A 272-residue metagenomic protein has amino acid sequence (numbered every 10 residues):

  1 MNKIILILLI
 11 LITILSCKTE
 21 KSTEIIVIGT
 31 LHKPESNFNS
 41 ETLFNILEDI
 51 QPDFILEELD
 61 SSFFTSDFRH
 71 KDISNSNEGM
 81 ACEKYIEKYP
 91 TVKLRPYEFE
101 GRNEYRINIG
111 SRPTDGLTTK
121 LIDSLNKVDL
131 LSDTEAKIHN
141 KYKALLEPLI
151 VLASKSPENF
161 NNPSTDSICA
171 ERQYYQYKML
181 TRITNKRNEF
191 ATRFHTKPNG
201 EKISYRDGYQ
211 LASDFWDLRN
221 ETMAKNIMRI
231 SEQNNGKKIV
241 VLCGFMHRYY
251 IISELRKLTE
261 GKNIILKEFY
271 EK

Functional and structural regions predicted by a protein language model:
N2-L8: Sec-dependent signal peptide recognition, specifically the positively charged N-region followed immediately by
L11-T23: Bacterial Sec-dependent signal peptides at the C-terminal "C-region" and cleavage site
E20-N37: Boundary/entry segment of secreted carbohydrate-active catalytic domains
L31-P34, D60-F64, E100-E104, F245-R248: Solvent-exposed loop/turn segments at secondary-structure junctions within structured extracellular/periplasmic domains
S36-I50, S62, F68-D72, K84-Y85: Membrane-embedded segments
Q51-E57: Proline-aspartate-enriched helix->loop->beta-strand connector
E78-E232, E254: Hydrophobic, often amphipathic alpha-helical segments used for membrane interaction and targeting
Q210-K272: A cross-kingdom marker for long, charged
